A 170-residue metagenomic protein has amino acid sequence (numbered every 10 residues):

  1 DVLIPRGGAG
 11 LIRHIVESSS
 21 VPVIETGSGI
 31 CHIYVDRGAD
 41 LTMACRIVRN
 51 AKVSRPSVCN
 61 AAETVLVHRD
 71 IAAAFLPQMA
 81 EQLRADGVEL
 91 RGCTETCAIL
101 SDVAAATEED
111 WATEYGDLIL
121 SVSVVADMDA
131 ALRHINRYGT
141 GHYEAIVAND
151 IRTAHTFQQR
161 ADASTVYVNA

Functional and structural regions predicted by a protein language model:
D1, V58-E63, N136-G141: Short, surface-exposed connector motifs at secondary-structure boundaries
V2-I4, R46: Internal gly/pro-rich beta-alpha loop/helix module that stabilizes soluble enzyme cofactors or their anionic handles
L3, H68, A131: Residue-level signal for inorganic ion chemistry
I4, I33-R37, T64, S123 (+1 more regions): Glycine- and other small-residue-rich loops at beta-strand/loop junctions that grip anionic moieties
I4-I15, D127, G141: Glycine-rich phosphate-binding loop
I12-D117, V168: ALDH superfamily catalytic-core signature
T107-A170: Conserved C-terminal structural/oligomerization subdomain of aldehyde/semialdehyde dehydrogenase
